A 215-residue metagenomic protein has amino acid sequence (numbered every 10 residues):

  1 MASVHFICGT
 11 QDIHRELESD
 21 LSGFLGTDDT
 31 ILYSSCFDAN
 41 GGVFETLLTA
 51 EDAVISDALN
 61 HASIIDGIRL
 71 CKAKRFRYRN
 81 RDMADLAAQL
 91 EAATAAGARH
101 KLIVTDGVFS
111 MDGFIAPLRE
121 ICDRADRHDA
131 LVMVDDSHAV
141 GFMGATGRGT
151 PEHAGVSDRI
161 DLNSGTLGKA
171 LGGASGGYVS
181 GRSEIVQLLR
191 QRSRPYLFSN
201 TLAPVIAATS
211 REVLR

Functional and structural regions predicted by a protein language model:
M1-S35: Conserved N-terminal alpha-helix of the aminotransferase class I/II PLP-enzyme fold
V43-A62: Conserved PLP-anchoring active-site segment centered on the Schiff-base-forming lysine
T46, S63-K72: Active-site-proximal loop->helix
A50, C71-K72, H128, R159: Short, structured coil segments at secondary-structure junctions
F76, N80-V134: Active-site phosphate-binding strand-loop segment of PLP-dependent enzymes
E152-L188: Active-site PLP attachment segment
T201-R215: Structural motif of enzymes handling amino- and sulfur-group chemistry
